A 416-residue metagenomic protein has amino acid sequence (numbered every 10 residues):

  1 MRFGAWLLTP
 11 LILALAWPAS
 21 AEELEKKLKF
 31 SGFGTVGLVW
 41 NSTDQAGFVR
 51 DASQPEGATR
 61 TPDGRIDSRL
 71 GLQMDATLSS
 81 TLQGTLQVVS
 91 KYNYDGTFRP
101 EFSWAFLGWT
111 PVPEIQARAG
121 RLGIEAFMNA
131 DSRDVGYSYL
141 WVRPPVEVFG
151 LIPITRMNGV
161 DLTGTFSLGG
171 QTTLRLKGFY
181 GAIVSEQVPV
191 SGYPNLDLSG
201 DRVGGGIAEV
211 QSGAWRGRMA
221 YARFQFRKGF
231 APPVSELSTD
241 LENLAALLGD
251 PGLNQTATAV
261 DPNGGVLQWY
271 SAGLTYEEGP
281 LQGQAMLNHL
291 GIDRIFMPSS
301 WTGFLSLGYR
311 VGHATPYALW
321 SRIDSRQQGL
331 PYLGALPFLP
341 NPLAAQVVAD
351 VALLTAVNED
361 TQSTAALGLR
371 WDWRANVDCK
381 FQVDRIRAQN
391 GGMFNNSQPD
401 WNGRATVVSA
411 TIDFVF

Functional and structural regions predicted by a protein language model:
M1-A5: Positively charged n-region of N-terminal signal peptides that target proteins for export
W6-L15: Bacterial N-terminal signal peptides
W17-A21: Sec/Tat signal peptide C-region and signal peptidase I cleavage site
E22, E56-P62, M74, D95 (+10 more regions): Outer-membrane beta-barrel proteins
L24-K26, V39-S68, S191-P194, N390 (+1 more regions): Surface-exposed strand-loop-strand hairpins of Gram-negative outer-membrane beta-barrel proteins
E25-F33, G37-N41, R60-E186, G200-R202 (+3 more regions): Outer membrane beta-barrel
T43-Q45, T110, Y221-R223, P233-F416: Outer-membrane beta-barrel pore domains
P194-E236: Loop-centered beta-sheet repeat module
